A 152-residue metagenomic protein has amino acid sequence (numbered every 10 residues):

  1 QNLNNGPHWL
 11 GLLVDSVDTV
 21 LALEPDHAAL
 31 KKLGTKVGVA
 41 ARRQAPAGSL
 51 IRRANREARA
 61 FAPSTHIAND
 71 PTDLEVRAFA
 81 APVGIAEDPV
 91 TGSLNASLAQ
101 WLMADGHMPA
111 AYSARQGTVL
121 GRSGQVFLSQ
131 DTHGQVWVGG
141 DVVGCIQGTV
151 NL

Functional and structural regions predicted by a protein language model:
Q1-L152: Active-site proximal loop and beta-alpha junction motif in alpha/beta enzyme cores
